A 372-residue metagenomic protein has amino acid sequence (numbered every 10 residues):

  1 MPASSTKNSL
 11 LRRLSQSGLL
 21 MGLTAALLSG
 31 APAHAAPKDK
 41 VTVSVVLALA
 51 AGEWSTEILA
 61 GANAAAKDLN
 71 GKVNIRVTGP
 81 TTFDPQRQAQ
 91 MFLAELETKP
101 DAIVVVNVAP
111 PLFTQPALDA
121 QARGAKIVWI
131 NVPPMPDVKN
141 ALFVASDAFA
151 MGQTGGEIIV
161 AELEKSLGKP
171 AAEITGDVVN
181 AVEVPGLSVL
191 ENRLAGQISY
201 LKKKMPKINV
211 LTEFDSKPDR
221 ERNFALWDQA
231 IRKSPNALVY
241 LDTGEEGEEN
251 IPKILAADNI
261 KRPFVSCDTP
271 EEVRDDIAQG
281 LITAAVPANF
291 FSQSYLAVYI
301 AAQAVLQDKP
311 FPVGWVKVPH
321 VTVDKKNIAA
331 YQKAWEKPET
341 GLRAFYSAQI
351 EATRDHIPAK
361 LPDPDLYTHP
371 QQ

Functional and structural regions predicted by a protein language model:
Q16-S29: Bacterial N-terminal signal peptides
K38-K40, T175-D177, A181-P185, V189 (+1 more regions): Hinge/cleft segment of the Venus flytrap/periplasmic-binding protein
V41-A65, L69, R76-F92, P100 (+3 more regions): Extracytoplasmic "Venus flytrap"
W54-L69, M151-I158, S188-I208, R222 (+2 more regions): Short, solvent-exposed amphipathic alpha-helices that sit in or adjacent to ligand/effector-binding or catalytic
D68-T81, D177-N180, K203-R220: Short beta-strand elements in bilobed, periplasmic/extracellular small-molecule ligand-binding domains
Q88, V144-I174, N192-R193, N223-F224 (+2 more regions): Hydrophobic alpha-helical segments within soluble ligand-binding/sensing domains
L93, D101-A122, G196-Q197, D215-D276: Hydrophobic alpha-helical
Q115-A150, T154, A171-D177, P270-A278 (+1 more regions): Flexible loop/hinge segments that line or gate small-molecule binding clefts
